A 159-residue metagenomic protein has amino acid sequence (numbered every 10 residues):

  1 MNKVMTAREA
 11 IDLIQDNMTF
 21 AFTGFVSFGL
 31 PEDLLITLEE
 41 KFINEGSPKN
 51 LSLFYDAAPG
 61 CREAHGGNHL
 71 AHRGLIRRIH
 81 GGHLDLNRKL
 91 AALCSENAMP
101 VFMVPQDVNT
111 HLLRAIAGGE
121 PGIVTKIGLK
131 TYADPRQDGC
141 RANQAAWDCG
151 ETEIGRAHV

Functional and structural regions predicted by a protein language model:
M1-R156: Conserved alpha/beta enzyme-core scaffold
